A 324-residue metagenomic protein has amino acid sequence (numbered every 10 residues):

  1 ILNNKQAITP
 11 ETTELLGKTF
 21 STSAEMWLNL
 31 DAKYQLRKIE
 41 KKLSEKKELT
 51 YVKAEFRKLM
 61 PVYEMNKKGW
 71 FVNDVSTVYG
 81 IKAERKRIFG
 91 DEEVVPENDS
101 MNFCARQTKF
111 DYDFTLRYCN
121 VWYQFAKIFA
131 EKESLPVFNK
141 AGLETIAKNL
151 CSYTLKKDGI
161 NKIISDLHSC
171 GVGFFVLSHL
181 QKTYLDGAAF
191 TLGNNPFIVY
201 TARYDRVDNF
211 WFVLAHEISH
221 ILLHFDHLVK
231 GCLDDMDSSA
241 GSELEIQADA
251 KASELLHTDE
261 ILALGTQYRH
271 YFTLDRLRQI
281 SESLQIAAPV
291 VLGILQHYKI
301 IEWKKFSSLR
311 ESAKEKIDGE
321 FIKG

Functional and structural regions predicted by a protein language model:
I1-G324: Active-site hotspot residues in diverse enzymes, especially metal/ion-binding acidic/histidine motifs
